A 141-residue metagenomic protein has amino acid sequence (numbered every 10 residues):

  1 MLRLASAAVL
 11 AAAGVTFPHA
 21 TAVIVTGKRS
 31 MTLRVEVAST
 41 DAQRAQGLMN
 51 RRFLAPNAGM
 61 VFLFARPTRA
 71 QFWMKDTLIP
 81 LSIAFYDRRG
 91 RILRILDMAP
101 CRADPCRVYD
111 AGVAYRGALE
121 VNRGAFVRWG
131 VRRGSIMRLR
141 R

Functional and structural regions predicted by a protein language model:
M1-A7: Sec-dependent signal peptide recognition, specifically the positively charged N-region followed immediately by
V9-A11: Compositionally biased, low-complexity flexible segments
G14-R141: Compact, glycine-rich, soluble single-domain proteins
